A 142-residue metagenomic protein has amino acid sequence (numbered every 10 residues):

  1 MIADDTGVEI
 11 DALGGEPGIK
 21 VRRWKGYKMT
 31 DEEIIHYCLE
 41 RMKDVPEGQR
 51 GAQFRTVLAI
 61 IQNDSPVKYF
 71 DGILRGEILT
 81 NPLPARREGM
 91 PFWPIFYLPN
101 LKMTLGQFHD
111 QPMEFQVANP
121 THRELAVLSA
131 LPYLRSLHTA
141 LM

Functional and structural regions predicted by a protein language model:
M1-M142: Anionic-ligand binding patches
